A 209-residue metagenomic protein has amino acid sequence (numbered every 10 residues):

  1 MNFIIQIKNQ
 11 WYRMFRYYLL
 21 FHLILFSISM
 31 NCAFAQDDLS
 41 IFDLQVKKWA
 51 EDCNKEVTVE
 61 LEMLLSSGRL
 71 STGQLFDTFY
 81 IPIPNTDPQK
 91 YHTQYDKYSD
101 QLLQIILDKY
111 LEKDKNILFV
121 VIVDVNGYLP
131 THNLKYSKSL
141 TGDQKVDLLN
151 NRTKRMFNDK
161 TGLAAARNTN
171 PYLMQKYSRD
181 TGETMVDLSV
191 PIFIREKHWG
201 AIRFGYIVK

Functional and structural regions predicted by a protein language model:
N2-A35: Classical Sec-dependent N-terminal signal peptides that target proteins to the secretory pathway
A35-P130: Intrinsically disordered, low-complexity terminal regulatory regions
K97-D100, Q104-I106, S137-Q175: Extracytoplasmic/periplasmic sensor domains and loops in membrane signaling proteins
L129-H132, T184-V186: Short, solvent-exposed polar/charged micro-motifs at secondary-structure junctions
H132-S137, F204-V208: Short beta->alpha transition motifs characteristic of CBS
K154-K209: Sensory/regulatory domains in signal-transduction proteins
